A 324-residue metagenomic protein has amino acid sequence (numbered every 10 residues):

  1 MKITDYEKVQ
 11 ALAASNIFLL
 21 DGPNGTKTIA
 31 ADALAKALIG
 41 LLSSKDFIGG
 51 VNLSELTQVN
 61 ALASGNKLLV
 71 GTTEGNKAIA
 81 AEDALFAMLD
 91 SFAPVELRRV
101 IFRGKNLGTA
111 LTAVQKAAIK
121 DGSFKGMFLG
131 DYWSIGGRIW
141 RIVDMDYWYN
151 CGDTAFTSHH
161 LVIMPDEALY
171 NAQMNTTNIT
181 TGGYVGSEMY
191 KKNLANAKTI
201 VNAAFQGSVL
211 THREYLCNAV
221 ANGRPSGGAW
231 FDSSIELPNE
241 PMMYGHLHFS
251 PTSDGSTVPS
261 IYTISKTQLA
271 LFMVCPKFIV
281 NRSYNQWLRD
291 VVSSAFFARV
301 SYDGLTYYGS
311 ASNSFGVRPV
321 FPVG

Functional and structural regions predicted by a protein language model:
M1-I17, D21, T26, I48-L56: Short, intrinsically disordered N-terminal pre-domain segments
V9, V59, S123-F124: Short, surface-exposed secondary-structure edge patches
A14-I17, A63-K67, H159, F315-G316: Short, surface-exposed beta-edge/turn micro-motifs
L20-S43, K67-L89: Short, surface-exposed terminal/edge motifs of secreted or surface/virion proteins that either
G40-G50, F86-R99: Low-complexity, Pro/Thr/Ser/Gly/Ala-rich linker/spacer regions in secreted, extracellular modular proteins
D46-G49, S54, A61, N66: Register-specific beta-strand positions within repetitive beta-rich fiber domains
S91-G324: Collagenous Gly-X-Y triple-helix signature in extracellular proteins
